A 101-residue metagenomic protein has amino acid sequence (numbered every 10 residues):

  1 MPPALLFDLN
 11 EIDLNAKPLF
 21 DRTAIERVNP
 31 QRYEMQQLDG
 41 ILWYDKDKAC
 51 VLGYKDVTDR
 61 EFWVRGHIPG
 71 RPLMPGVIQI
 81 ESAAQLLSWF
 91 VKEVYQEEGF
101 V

Functional and structural regions predicted by a protein language model:
M1-L73: Non-catalytic linker/capping segments at the edges of enzyme domains
P2, N10-L19, A84-V101: Hydrophobic beta-strand-centered segment that forms part of the acyl-chain substrate-binding groove
